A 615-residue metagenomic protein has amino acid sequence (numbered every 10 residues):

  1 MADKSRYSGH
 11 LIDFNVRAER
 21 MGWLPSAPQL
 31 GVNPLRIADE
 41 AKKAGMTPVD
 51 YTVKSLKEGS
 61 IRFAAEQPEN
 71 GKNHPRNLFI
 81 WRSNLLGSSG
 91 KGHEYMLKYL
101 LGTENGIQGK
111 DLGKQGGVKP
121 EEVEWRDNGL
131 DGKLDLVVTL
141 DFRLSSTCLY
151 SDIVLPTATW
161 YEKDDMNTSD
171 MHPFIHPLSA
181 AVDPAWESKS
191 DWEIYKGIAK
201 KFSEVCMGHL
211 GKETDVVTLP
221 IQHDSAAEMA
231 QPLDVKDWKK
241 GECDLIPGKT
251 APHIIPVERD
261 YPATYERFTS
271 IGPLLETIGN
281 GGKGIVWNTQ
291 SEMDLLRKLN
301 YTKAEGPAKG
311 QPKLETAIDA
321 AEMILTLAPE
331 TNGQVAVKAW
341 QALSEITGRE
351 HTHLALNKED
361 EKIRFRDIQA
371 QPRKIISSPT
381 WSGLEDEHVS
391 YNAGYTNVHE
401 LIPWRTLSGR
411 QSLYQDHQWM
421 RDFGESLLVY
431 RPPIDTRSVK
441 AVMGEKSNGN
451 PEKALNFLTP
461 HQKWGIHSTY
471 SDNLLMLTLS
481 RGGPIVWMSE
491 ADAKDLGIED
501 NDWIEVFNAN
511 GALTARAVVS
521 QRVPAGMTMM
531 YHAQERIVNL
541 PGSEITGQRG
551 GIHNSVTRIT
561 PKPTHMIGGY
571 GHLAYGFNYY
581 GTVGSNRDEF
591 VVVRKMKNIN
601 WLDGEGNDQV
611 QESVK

Functional and structural regions predicted by a protein language model:
M1-Y150, E258-L496: Extended redox/cofactor-interaction regions of prokaryotic respiratory oxidoreductases
F14-R17, P25-L30, R36-A38, M46-V49 (+9 more regions): Long, contiguous, secondary-structure-rich segments that constitute the structural scaffold of globular domains
F79-W81, F174-P184: Flexible glycine/proline-enriched surface loops and loop-helix/loop-strand junctions
S83-N84, F142-L144, I153-W160, A491 (+3 more regions): An acidic- and aromatic-residue-enriched active-site/binding cleft used to recognize and process polar
L100-L101, T157-E162, S520, I537-G542: Acidic, Ser/Thr-rich peripheral helices and adjacent loops at domain boundaries
T103-I107, S151, A158, K201-H209 (+1 more regions): A generic secondary-structure signal for well-formed alpha-helical elements
L134-L136, F142, A180-S203, E505: Phosphate/diphosphate-binding loops
S146, S151-L178: Flexible glycine/proline-rich, aromatic-decorated loop/lid segments
